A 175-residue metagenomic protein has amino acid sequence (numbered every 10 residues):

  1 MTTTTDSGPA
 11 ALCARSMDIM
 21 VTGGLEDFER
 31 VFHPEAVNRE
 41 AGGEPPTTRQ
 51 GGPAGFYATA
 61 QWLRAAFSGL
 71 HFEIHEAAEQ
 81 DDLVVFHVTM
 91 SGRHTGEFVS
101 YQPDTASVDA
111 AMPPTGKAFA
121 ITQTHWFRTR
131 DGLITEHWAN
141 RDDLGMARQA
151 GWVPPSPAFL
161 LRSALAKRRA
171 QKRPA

Functional and structural regions predicted by a protein language model:
M1-A175: C-terminal and inter-domain tail/linker signature
